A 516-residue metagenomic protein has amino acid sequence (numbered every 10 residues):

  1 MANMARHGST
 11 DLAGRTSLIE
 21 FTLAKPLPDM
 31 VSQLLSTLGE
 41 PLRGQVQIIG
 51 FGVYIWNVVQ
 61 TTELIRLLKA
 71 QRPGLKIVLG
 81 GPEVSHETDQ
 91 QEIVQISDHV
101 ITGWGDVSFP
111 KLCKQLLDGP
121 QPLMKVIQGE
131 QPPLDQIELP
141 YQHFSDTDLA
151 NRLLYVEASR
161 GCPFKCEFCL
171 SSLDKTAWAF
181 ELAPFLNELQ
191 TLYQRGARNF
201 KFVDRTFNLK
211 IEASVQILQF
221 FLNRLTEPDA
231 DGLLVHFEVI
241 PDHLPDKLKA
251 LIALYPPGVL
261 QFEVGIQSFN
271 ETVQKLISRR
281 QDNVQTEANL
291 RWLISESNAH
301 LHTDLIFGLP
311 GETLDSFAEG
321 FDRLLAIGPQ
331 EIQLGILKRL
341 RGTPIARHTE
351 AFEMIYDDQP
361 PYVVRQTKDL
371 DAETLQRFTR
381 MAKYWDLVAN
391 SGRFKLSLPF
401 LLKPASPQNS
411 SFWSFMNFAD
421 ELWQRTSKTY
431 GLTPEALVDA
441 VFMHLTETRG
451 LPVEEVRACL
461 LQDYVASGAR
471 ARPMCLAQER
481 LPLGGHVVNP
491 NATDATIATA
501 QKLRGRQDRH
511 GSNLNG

Functional and structural regions predicted by a protein language model:
M1, Q33-L34, Q60, L64 (+7 more regions): A general structural detector for well-ordered alpha-helical segments in enzyme core domains, enriched
M1-N187, T191-R195: Acidic, low-complexity intrinsically disordered segments
A13, L35-Q45, K383-G516: Radical SAM enzyme core and accessory elements
E20, V53, G81, G103-W104 (+4 more regions): Glycine-rich, histidine-containing beta strand-loop boundary motifs that form or position
Q47, D98, R198, L260 (+1 more regions): Conserved acidic residues
L139-S295: Radical SAM [4Fe-4S] cluster-binding motif and immediate context
K165-F168, R195-F200, M354-Y362, R393-L396 (+1 more regions): Short acidic (Asp/Glu) and glycine-rich catalytic loops that position anionic groups and cofactors
I211, R224-D231, E238-H243, K247-N409: A structural motif corresponding to the C-terminal lobe/cap of the Radical SAM core domain
